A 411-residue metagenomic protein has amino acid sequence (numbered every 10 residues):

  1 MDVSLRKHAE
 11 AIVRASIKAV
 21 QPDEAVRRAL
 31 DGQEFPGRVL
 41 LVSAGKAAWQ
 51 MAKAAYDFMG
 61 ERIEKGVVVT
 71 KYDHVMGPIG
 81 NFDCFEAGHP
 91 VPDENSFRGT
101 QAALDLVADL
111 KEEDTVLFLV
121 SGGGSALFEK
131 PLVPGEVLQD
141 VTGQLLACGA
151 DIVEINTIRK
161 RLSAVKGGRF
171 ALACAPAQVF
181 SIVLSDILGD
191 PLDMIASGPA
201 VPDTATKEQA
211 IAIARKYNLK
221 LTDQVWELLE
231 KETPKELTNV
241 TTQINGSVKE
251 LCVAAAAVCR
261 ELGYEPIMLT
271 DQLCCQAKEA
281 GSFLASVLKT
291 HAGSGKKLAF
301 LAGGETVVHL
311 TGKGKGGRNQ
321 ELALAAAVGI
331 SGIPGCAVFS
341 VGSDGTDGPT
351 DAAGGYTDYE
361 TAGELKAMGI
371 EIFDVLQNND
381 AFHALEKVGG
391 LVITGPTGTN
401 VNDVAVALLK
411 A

Functional and structural regions predicted by a protein language model:
M1-V42, Q50-M51: An N-terminal, well-structured beta->alpha segment
A54-I63, N81-C84, L104, A108 (+6 more regions): A glycine- and small-aliphatic-rich helix-loop capping segment at beta-alpha/alpha-beta transitions that lines
V68, Y72, I79, D83 (+1 more regions): Glycine/threonine-rich beta-strand-loop-alpha-helix active-site module that forms ligand/phosphate-binding
T70-E113, E154, I158-R159: Glycine-rich oxoanion-binding loops at beta->alpha junctions
P131-I152, D203-N218, K313-V338: Gly/Ser/Thr-rich active-site loops/lids in small-molecule metabolic enzymes that frequently grip phosphoryl groups
V153-N218: A glycine/threonine-rich phosphate-anchoring loop and its flanking beta-alpha core in nucleotide/phosphate-binding
R159, A177-F180, P202-F283, V287: Accessory alpha-helical/coil subdomains and C-terminal extensions that flank or cap enzyme catalytic cores
L324-A411: Internal helix-turn-beta structural module
